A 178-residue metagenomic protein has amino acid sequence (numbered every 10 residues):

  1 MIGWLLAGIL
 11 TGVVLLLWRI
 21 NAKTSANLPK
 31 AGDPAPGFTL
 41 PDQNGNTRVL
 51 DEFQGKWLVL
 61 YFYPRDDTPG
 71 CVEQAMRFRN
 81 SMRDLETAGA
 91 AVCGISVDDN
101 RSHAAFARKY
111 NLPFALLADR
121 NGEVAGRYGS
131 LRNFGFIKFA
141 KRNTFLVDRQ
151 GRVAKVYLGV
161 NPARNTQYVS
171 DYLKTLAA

Functional and structural regions predicted by a protein language model:
I2-A178: Chalcogenol-based redox active-site neighborhoods
